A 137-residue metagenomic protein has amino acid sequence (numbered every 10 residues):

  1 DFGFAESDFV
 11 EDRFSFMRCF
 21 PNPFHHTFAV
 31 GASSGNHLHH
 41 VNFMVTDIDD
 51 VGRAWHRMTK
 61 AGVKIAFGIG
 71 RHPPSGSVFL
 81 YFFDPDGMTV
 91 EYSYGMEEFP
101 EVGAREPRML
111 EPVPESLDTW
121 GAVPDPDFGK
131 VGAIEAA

Functional and structural regions predicted by a protein language model:
D1-F24: Core segments of cupin and vicinal oxygen chelate
S7-D8, G31, Y81-F83: Well-ordered beta-strand positions
E11, A29, I69-R71: Short acidic alpha-helical/loop segments enriched in Asp/Glu that coordinate divalent cations
R18, G31, N42: Residues in well-ordered beta-strands of folded domains
N22-F28, M88-T89: Short, charged/polar, Gly/Pro-enriched secondary-structure boundary elements
S34-G35: Long C-terminal interaction/binding lobes of large macromolecular proteins
H39: Long, contiguous binding/interaction regions
F43-V90, Y94-E101, R108-A137: Vicinal oxygen chelate
